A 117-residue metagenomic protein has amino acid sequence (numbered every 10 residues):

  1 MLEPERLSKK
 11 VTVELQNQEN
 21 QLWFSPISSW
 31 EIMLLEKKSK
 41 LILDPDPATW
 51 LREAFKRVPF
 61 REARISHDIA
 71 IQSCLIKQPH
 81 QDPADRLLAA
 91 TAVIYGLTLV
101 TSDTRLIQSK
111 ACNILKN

Functional and structural regions predicted by a protein language model:
M1-F24, K38-E53, Y95, S109: Short, well-structured N-terminal submotif of metal-dependent ribonuclease cores
Q21, P59-R61, N113: Conserved beta-strand segments of alpha/beta enzyme cores
L51-Q78: Acidic catalytic patch
A84: Acidic donor-binding loop at a coil-to-helix junction in glycosyltransferase catalytic cores that engages
A89-N117: Acidic, PIN/NYN-like endoribonuclease modules and their adjacent C-terminal/linker elements
